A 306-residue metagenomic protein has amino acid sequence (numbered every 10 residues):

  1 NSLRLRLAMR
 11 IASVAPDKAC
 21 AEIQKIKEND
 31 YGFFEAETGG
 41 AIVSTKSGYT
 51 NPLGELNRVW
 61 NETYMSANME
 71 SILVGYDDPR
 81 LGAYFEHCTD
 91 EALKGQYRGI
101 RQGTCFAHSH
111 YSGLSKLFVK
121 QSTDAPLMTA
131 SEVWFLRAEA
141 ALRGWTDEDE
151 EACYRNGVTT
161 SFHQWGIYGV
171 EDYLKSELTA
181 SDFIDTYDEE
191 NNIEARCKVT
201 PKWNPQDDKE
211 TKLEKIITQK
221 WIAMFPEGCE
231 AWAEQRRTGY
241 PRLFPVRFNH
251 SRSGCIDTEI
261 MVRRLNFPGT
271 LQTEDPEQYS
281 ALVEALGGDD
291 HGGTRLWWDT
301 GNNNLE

Functional and structural regions predicted by a protein language model:
N1-V170, Q206-T211: Structured, solvent-exposed acidic/aromatic patches
F162-E306: C-terminal functional modules
